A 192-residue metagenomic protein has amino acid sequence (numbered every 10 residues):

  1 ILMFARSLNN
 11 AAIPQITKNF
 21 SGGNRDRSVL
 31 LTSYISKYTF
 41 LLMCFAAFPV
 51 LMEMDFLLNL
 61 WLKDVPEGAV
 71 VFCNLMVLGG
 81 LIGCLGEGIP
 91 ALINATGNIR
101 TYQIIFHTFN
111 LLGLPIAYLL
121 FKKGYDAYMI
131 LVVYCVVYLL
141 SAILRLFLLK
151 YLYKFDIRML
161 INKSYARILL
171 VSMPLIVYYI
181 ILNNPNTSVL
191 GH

Functional and structural regions predicted by a protein language model:
I1-I105: Specific pore-lining/lateral-gate transmembrane helices of multi-pass inner-membrane transport and insertion machines
M3, Y38, A47, C84 (+3 more regions): Hydrophobic transmembrane alpha-helices of multi-pass small-molecule transporters
T39, C73-M76, G80, F106-N110 (+2 more regions): Residue-level recognition of transmembrane alpha-helices in multi-pass small-molecule transporters/permeases
F40, C44, S164-S172: Select subsegments of transmembrane alpha-helices in polytopic membrane proteins, especially boundary-proximal
L42-M54, G113, F121, P174-Y179: Hydrophobic alpha-helical transmembrane segments that constitute the membrane-spanning cores of multi-pass membrane
A47, A142, L169-I180, H192: Hydrophobic core of alpha-helical transmembrane segments in multi-pass integral membrane proteins
I89-G97, F147-K163: Alpha-helical transmembrane segments
R100, H107-I143, Y151, F155 (+2 more regions): Membrane-interface helix-loop junctions in multi-pass transport and translocation proteins
